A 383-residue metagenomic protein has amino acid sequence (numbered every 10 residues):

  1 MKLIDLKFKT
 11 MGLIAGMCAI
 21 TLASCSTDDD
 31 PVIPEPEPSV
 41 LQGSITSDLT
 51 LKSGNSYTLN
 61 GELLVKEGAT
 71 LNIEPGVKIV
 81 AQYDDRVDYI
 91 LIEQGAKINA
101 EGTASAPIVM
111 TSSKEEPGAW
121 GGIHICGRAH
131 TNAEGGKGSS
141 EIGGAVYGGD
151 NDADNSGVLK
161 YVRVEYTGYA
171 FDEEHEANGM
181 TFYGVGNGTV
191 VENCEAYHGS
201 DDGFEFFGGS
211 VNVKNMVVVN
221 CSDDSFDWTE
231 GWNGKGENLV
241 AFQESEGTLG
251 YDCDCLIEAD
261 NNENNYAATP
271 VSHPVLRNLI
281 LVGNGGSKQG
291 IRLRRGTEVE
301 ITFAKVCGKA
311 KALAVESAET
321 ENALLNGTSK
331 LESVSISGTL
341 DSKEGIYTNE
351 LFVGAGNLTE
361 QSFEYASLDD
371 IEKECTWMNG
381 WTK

Functional and structural regions predicted by a protein language model:
M1-I4, A15-Q42: Bacterial Sec-dependent N-terminal signal peptides
V32-L71, Q82-G95, G102, T111-D201 (+2 more regions): Extracellular beta-rich repeat passengers
K78: Catalytic metal-binding/acid-base residues of hydrolase active sites
A106-P107: Glycine-rich loop(s) and the adjacent beta-strand/alpha-helix scaffold that form part
